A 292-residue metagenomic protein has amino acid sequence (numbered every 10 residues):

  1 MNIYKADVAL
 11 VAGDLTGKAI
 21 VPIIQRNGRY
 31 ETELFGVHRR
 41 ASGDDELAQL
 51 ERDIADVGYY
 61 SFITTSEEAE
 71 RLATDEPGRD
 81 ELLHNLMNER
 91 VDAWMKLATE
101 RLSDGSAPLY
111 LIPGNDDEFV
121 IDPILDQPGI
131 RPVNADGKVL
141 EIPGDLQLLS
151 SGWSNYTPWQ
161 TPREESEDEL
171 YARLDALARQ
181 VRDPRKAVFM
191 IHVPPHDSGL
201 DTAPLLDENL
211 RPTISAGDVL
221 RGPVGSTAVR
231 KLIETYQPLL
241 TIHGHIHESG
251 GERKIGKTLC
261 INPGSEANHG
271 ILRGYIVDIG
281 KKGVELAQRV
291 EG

Functional and structural regions predicted by a protein language model:
M1-P143: Core catalytic region of metal-dependent phosphoesterases/phosphodiesterases, especially metallo-beta-lactamase-like
Y4, P184, Y236: Active-site charged/polar residues at nucleotide-handling catalytic sites that mediate phosphoryl, nucleotidyl
V8, P108-Y110, V133, Q147 (+3 more regions): Proline-centered loop/turn at the N-terminus of a beta-strand
T16-I20, L111-D122, E141, Y156-P158 (+3 more regions): Active-site environment of divalent metal-dependent phosphoester hydrolases
A73-D92, V188-Q237: Active-site-proximal segments of metal-dependent phosphoesterases and phosphodiesterases across multiple
V139-D145, T161, E165, L232-T235 (+1 more regions): Binuclear metal-dependent phosphoesterase catalytic core
G144-A187, V219-P223: Binuclear metal-dependent hydrolase catalytic cores centered on His/Asp/Glu-rich metal-binding motifs
